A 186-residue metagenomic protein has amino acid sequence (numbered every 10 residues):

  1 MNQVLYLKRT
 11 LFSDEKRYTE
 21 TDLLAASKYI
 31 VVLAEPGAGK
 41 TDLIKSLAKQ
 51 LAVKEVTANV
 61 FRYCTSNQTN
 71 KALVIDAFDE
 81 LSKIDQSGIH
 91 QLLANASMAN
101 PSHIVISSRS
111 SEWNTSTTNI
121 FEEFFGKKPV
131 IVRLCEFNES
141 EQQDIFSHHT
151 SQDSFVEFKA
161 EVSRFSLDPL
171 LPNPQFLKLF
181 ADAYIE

Functional and structural regions predicted by a protein language model:
M1-E186: P-loop NTPase signaling cores
